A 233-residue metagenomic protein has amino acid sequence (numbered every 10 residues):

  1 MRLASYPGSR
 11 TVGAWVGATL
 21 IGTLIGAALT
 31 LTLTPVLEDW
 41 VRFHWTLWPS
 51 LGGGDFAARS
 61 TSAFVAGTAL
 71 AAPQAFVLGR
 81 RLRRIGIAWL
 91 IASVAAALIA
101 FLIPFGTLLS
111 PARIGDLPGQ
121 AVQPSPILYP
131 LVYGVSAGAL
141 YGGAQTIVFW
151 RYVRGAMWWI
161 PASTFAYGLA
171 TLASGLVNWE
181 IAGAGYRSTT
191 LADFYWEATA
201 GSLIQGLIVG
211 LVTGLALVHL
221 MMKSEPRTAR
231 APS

Functional and structural regions predicted by a protein language model:
M1-S233: Juxtamembrane/disordered regions of integral membrane proteins
